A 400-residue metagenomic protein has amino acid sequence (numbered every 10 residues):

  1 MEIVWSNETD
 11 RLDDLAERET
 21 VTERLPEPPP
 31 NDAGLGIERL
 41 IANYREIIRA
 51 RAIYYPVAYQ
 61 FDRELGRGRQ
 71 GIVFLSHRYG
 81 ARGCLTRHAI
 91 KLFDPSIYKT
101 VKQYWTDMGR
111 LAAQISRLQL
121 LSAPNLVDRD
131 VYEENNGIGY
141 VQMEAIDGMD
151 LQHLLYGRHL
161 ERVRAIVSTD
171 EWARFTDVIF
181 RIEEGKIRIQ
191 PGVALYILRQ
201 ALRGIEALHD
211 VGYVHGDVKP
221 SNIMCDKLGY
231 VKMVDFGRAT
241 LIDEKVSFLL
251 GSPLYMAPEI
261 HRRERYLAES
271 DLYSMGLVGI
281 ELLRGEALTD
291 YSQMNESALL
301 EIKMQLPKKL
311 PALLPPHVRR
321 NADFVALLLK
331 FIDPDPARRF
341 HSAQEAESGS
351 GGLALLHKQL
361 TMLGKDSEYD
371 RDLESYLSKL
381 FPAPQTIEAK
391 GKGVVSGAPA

Functional and structural regions predicted by a protein language model:
Y132: Activation-segment/catalytic-loop signature of the eukaryotic protein kinase fold
N136-D150, L154: Conserved short submotifs of the Hanks-type protein kinase catalytic core that shape the nucleotide-binding pocket
I197-L198: Activation segment signature within eukaryotic-like protein kinase domains
H209-S221, C225: Catalytic-loop of the protein kinase fold
D271: Conserved catalytic-loop aspartate of Hanks-type protein kinases
D335-R338, Q344-L360: Terminal C-lobe "cap" of eukaryotic-type protein kinase domains
K358-A400: Regulatory extensions appended to serine/threonine kinase catalytic cores
